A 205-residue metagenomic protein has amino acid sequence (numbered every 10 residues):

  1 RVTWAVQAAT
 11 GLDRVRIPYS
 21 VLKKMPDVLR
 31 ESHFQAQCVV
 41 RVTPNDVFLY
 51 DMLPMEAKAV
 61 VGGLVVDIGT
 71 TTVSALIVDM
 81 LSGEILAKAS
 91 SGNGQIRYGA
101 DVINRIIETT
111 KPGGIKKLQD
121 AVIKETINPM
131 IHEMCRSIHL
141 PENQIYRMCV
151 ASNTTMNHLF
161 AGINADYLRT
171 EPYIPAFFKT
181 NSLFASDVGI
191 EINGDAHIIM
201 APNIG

Functional and structural regions predicted by a protein language model:
R1-V65, T70, S82, Q119 (+5 more regions): Nucleotide/phosphate-binding catalytic cleft detector across ATP-hydrolyzing and phosphate-transferring enzymes
L76-M80, K88-S91, M148-N153, A201: Generic beta-strand/beta-sheet core signal
D79-K117: Short glycine-rich, Thr/Ser-proximal phosphate-binding strand/loop in the N-terminal lobe of ATP-dependent enzymes
I96, N153-M156: Surface-exposed, flexible loop/turn segments at secondary-structure boundaries
